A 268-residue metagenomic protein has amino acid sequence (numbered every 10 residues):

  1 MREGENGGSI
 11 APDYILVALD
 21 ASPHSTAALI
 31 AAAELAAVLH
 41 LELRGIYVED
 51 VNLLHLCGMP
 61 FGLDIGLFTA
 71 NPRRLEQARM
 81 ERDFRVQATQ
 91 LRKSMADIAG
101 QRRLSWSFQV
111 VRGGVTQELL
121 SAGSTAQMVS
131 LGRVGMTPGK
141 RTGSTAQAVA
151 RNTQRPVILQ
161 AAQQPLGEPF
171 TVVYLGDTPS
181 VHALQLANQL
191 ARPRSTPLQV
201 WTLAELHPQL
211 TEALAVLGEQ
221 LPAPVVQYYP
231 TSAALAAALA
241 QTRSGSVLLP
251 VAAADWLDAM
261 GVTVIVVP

Functional and structural regions predicted by a protein language model:
M1-E3, A11, S25, L29-A31 (+3 more regions): Gly/Ser-rich helix-loop-strand patches that form or flank binding pockets for ribonucleotide-derived cofactors
R2-R73, N152, P165-Y228, S232-A234 (+2 more regions): Small/aliphatic-rich secondary-structure junction motif
L19-P23, V86, V110, T137 (+1 more regions): Residue-level marker of alpha-helix boundaries and capping positions
P72-R82: Short glycine/proline- and acidic residue-enriched helix-loop micro-motifs that form flexible lids or anion-recognition
M80-Q87, L91, V111: Active-site beta->alpha loop and helix N-cap motifs at the rims of alpha/beta catalytic domains
Q90-W106: A structural motif corresponding to the C-terminal end of an alpha-helix and its immediate exit/capping segment
W106-Q109, G135-P138, G176, P224-Y228: Short, flexible loop segments at the rims of nucleotide/cofactor-binding pockets, characterized by
